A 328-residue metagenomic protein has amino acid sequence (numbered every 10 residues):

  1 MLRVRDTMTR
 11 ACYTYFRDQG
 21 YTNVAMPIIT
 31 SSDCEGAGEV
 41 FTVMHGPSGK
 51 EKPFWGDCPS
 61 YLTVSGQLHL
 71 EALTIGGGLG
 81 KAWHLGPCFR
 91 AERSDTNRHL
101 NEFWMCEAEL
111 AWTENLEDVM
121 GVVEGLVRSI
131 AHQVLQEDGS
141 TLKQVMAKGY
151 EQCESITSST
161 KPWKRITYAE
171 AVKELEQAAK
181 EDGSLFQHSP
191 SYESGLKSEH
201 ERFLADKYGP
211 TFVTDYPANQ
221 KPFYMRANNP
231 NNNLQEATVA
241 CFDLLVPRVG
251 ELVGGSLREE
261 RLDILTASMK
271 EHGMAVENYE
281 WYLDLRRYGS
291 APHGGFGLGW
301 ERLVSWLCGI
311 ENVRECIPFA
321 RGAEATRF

Functional and structural regions predicted by a protein language model:
M1-T113, D284: Class II aminoacyl-tRNA synthetase-like tRNA-binding/catalytic domains
L2, D6, R10, E117-M120 (+3 more regions): Short amphipathic alpha-helical segments with heptad-repeat character
R5-D6, S194, E259: Short alpha-helix boundary/capping motifs
M8, C12, H200, I264-L265 (+1 more regions): Generic structural signal for hydrophobic residues
M26, C34-V40, P47-S48, V122-V249 (+1 more regions): Metal-assisted phosphate- and nucleotidyl-transfer catalytic regions
D57, L62, G66-Q67, T74-F89 (+5 more regions): TRNA-recognition modules of translation machinery and tRNA-sensing kinases, especially anticodon-binding
S94-D95, E114, P162, A291: Alpha-helix capping and helix-loop boundary segments enriched in small/acidic/polar residues
